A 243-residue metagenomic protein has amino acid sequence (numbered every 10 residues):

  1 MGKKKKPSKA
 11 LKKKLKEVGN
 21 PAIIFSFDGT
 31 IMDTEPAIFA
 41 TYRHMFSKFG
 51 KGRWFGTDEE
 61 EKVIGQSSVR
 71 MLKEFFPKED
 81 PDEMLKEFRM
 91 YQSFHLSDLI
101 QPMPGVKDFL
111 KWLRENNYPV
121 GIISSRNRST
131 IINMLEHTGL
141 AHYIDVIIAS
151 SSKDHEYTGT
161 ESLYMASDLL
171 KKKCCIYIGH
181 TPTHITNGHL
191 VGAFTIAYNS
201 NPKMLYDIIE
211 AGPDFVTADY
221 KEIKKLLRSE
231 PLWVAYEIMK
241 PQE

Functional and structural regions predicted by a protein language model:
S8-K107: N-terminal helical cap/lid subdomain that shapes the substrate entry/recognition surface in HAD-like hydrolases
K14, F94-I122, R128-I132, Y157-T160: Short, acidic loop-to-helix structural element flanking the phosphoryl-transfer center in phosphate-processing enzymes
E17-G19, N116-Y118, L169-K173, E230-V234: Glycine-rich phosphate-binding loop signature in dinucleotide/nucleotide-binding domains
A37, S67, Q101-G105, R126 (+3 more regions): Short beta->alpha linker loops
L99, R128-I176, H180-V191, L205-I209: Substrate-recognition "cap/lid" segment bordering the active-site pocket of phosphatases
A193, G212-P213: As written
F215-D219: Short acidic-hydrophobic, aromatic-tinged amphipathic segments that line or gate anion-handling sites
